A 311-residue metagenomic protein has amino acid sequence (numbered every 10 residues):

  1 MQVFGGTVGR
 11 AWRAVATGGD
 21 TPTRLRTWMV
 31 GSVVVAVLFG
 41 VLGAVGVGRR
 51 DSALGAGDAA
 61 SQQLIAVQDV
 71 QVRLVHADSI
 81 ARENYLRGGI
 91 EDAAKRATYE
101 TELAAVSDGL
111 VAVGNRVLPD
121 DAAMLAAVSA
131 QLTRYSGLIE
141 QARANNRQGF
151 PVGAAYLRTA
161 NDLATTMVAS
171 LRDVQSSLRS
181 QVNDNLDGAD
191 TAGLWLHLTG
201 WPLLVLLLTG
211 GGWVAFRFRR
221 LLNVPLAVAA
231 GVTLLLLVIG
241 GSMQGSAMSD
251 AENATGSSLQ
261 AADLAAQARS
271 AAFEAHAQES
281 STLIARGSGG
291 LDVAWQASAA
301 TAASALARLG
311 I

Functional and structural regions predicted by a protein language model:
M1-R50, G55: N-terminal juxtamembrane/topogenic regions of multi-pass membrane proteins
F4-T27, L194-A247: Juxtamembrane interface at the cytosolic side of transmembrane helices
G19-P22, F218-I311: Hydrophobic multi-pass inner-membrane translocation pores used for secretion and envelope-lipid/glycan export
L42-L74, A192-H197, T233-A272: Amphipathic alpha-helical segments and their boundaries
A44-L54, D78, V106-V117, H276: Short, charge-rich amphipathic alpha-helices with coiled-coil/heptad character
G55-A94, T133-N145, G256-G290: N-terminal extracytoplasmic segments of bacterial inner-membrane proteins
A105-S129, A303-I311: Short, solvent-exposed, charged loop/turn and helix-capping segments that join or cap alpha-helices on peripheral
D121-G188, I311: Polar/charged, Q/E/K-enriched amphipathic alpha-helical segments with strong coiled-coil propensity that act as
